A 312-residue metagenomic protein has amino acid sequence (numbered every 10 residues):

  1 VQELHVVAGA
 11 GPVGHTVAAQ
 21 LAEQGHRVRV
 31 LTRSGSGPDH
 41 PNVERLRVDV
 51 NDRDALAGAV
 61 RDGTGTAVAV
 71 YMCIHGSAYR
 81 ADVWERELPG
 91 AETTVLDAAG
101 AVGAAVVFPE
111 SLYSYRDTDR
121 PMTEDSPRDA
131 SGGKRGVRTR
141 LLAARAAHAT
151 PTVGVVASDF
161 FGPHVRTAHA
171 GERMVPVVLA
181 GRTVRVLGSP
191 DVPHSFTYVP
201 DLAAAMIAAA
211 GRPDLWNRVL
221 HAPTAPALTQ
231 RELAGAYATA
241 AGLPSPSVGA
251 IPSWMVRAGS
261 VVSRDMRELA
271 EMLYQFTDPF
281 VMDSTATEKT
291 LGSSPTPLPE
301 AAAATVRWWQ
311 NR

Functional and structural regions predicted by a protein language model:
L4-Q24: N-terminal Rossmann NAD(P)H-binding glycine-rich loop of SDR-like oxidoreductase domains
A8, L187-V192, L220-L228, A238-G242 (+2 more regions): Glycine-rich Rossmann NAD(P)(H)-binding loop
S36-G37, V43-V102: NAD(P)H-binding glycine-rich loop region in Rossmannoid oxidoreductase-like domains and their noncatalytic homologs
G90-R138, V153: Conserved Rossmann-fold NAD(P)-dependent oxidoreductase catalytic core, especially the SDR/UDP-sugar
S111, A143-V165: Conserved beta-loop-beta element that borders a ligand/cofactor-binding pocket
R166-R173, L187-G211, N217-H221: Substrate-positioning beta->alpha
A234-V281: Terminal hydrophobic/aromatic helix or amphipathic segment near a protein terminus
E288, T296-R312: Amphipathic terminal alpha-helices
